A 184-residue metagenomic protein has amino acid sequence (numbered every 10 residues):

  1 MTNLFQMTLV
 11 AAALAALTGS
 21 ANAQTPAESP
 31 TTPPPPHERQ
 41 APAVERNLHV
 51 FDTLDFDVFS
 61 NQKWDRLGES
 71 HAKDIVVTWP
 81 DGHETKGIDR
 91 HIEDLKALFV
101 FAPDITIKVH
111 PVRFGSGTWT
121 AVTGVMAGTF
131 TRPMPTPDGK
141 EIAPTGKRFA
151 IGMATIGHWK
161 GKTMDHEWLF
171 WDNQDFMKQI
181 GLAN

Functional and structural regions predicted by a protein language model:
M1-L9: Bacterial N-terminal signal peptides that target proteins for export
A15-N22: C-terminal segment of classical bacterial N-terminal signal peptides
A23-N184: C-terminal and inter-domain tail/linker signature
